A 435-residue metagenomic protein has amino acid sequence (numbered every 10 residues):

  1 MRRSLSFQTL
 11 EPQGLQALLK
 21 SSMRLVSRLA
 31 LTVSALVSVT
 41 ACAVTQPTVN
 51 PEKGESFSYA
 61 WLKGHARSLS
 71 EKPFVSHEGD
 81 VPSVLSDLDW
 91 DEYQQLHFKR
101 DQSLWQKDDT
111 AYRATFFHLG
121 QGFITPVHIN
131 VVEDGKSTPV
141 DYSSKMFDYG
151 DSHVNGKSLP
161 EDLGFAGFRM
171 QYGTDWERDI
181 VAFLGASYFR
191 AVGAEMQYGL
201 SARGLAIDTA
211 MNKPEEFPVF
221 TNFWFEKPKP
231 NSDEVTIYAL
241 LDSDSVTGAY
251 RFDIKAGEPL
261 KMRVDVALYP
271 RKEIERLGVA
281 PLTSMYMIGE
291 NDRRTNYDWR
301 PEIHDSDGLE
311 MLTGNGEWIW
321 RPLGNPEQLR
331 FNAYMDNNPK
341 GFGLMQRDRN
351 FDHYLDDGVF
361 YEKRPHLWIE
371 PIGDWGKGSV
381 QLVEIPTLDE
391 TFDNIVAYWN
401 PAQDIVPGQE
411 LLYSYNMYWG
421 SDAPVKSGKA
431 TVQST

Functional and structural regions predicted by a protein language model:
R3-A30: Bacterial N-terminal signal peptides that target proteins for export
R28-V39: Bacterial N-terminal signal peptides
R67-M211: Solvent-exposed N-terminal domain segments of exported/luminal and surface proteins
D91, A194, E275, V279 (+3 more regions): A contiguous, surface-exposed recognition patch within enzymatic or periplasmic domains that forms
A202-A256, G373-F392: Extended, loop-rich substrate-binding clefts of extracytoplasmic carbohydrate-active enzymes
A239-M285: Acidic, contiguous internal or C-terminal segments within carbohydrate-active enzymes that form a structured patch used
S427-T435: Surface beta-strand/loop "capping" patches
